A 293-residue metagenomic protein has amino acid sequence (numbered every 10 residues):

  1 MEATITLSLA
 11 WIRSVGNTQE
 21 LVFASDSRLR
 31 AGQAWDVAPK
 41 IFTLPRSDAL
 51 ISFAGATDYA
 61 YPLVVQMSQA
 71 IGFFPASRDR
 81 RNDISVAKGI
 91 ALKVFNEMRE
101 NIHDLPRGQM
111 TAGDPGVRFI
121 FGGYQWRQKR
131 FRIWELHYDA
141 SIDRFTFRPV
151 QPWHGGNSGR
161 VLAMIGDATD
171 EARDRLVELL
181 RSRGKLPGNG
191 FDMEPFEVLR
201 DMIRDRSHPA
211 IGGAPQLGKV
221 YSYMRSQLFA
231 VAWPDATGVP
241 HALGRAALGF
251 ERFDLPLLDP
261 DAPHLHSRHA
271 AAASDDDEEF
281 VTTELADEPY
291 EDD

Functional and structural regions predicted by a protein language model:
M1-D293: N-terminal nucleophile
